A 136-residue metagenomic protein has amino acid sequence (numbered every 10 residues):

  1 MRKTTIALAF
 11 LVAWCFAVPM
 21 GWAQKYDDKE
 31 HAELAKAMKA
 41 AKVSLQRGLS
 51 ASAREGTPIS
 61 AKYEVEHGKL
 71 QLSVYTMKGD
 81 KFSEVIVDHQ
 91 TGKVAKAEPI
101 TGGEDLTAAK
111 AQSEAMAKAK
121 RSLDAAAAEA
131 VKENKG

Functional and structural regions predicted by a protein language model:
R2-L11, C15-G136: Long, terminal "pre-/pro-" and other extracytoplasmic accessory regions that lie outside the mature folded/catalytic
